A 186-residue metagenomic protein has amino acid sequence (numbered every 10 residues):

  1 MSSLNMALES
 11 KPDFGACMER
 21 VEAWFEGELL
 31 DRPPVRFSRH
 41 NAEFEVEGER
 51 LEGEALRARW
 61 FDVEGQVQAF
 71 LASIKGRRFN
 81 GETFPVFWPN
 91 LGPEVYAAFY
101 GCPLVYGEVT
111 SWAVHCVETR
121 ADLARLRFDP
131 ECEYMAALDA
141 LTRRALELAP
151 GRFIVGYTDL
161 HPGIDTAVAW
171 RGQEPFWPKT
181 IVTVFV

Functional and structural regions predicted by a protein language model:
M1, V95-V186: Active-site-proximal, glycine-rich beta->alpha crossover segments in alpha/beta enzymes that shape flexible
M1-G107, V155: N-terminal basic, low-complexity leaders that serve as flexible interaction/assembly modules and, when applicable, as
